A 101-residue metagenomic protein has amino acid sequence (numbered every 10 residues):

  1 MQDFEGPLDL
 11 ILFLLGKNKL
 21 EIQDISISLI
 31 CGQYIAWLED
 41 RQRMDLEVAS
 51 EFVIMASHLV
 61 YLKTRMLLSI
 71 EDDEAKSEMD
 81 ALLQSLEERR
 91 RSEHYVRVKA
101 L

Functional and structural regions predicted by a protein language model:
M1-L101: Long, charge-dense, low-complexity tracts
